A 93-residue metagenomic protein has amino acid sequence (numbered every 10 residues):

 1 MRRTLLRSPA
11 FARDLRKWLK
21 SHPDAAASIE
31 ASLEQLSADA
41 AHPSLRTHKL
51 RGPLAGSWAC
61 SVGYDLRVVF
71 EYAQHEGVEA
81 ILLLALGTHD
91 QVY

Functional and structural regions predicted by a protein language model:
M1-T4, R13-W18, P23-A26, A31 (+1 more regions): Enriched for short, Lys/Arg-rich terminal
T4-L5, P43: Residues that recognize and position ribonucleotide moieties
E34-C60: A short, surface-exposed loop/turn module that caps and links secondary-structure elements
